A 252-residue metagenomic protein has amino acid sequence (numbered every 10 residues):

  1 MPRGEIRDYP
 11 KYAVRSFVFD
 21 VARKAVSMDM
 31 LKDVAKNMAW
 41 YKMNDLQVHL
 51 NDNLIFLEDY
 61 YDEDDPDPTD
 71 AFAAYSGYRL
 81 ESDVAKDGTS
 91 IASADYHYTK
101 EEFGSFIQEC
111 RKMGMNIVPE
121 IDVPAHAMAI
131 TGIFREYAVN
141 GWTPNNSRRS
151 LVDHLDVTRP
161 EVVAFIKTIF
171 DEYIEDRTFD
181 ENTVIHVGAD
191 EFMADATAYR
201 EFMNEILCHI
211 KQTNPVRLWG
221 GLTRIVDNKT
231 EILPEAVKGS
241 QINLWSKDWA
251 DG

Functional and structural regions predicted by a protein language model:
M1-V152, E161-V163, K167-N182: Feature activates predominantly on carbohydrate-active enzymes
D8, E109, I232-E235, G252: A general structural signal for short secondary-structure junctions and capping/turn motifs
V34, F106, I206, D251-G252: Residues within well-ordered alpha-helices
M38, C110, I210-K211, G252: A generic structural signal for well-ordered alpha-helical segments
I130-R135, G141-Q241, W245-A250: Active-site neighborhood of glycoside hydrolase catalytic domains
